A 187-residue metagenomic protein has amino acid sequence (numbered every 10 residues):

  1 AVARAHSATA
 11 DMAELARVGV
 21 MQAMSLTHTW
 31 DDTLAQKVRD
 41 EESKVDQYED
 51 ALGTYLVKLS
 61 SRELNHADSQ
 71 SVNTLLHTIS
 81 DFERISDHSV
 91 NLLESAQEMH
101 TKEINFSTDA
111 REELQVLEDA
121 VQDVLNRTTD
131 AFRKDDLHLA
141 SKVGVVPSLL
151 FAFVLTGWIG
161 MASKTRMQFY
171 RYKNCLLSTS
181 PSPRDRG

Functional and structural regions predicted by a protein language model:
A1-L176, S180, R184: Cytosolic, long alpha-helical scaffolding segments
